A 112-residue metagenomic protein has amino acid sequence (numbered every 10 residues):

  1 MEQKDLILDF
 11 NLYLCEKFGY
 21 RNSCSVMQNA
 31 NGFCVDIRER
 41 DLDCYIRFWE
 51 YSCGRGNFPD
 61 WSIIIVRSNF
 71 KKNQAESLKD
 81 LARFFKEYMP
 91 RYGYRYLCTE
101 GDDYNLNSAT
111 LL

Functional and structural regions predicted by a protein language model:
M1-N73, R83-L111: Non-catalytic substrate-recognition and accessory regions of acyl/acetyltransferase enzymes
